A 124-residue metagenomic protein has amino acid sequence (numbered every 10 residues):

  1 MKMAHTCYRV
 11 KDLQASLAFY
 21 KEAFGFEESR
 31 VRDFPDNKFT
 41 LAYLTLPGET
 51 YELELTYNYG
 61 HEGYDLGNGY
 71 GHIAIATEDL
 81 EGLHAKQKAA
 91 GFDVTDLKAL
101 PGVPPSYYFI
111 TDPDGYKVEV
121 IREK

Functional and structural regions predicted by a protein language model:
M1-L17, Y70-I73, I121-K124: N-terminal beta-strand motif that seeds the catalytic metal site of vicinal oxygen chelate
K2, S29-D33, Y43, I75 (+1 more regions): Vicinal oxygen chelate
C7-T50: Core segments of cupin and vicinal oxygen chelate
D12-L13, E78-E81: Helix N-cap motif at beta-to-alpha junctions
F19, L80-K86: Short amphipathic alpha-helices within nucleic acid-binding modules
K38, G69, P104: Exposed loop/turn and edge beta-strand positions of beta-sandwich/beta-sheet ligand-binding modules
P47-Y51, G60-E62, L80-E81: Short, charged/polar surface micro-motifs in flexible loops or helix N-caps
